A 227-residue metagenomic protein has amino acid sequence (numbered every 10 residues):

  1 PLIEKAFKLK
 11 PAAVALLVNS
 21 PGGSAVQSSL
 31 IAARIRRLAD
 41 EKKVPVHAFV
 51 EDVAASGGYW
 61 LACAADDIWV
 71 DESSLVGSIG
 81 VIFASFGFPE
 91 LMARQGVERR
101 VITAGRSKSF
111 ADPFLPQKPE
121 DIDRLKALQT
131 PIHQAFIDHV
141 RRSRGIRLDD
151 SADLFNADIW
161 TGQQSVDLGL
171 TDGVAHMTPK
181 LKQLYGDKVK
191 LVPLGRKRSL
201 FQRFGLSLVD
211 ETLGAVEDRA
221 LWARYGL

Functional and structural regions predicted by a protein language model:
P1-D71, I82-L227: N-terminal organellar transit peptides
